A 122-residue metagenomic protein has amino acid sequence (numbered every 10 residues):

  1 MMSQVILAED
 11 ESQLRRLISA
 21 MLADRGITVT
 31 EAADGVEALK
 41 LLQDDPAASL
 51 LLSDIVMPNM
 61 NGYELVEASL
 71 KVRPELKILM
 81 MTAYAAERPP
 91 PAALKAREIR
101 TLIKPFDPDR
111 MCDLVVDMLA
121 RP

Functional and structural regions predicted by a protein language model:
E9: Conserved acidic carboxylate
R16-D24: Charged docking surfaces used in two-component/phosphorelay signaling
E31-L50, L70: Acidic, metal-coordinating helix/loop segments flanking the phosphotransfer/catalytic sites of two-component signaling
D34-E37, N61-L65: Acidic catalytic/metal-coordinating carboxylates
L52-D54: Active-site T/S-Asp motif of two-component receiver
M57: Receiver (REC) domain active-site loop signature in two-component systems and cognate sites in sensor histidine kinases
E64, Y84-I103, D109-D113: Alpha4 helix (beta4-alpha4-beta5 surface) of REC/receiver domains from two-component response regulators
